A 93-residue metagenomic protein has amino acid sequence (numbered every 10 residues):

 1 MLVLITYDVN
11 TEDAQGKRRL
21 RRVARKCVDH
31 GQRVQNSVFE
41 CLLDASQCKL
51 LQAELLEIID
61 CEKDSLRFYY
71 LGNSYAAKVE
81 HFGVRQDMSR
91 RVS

Functional and structural regions predicted by a protein language model:
M1-V34, V38, L42, S46-Q47: Extended, hydrophobic alpha-helical segments
Q35-S65, Y70-G72: Short, intrinsically disordered low-complexity segments
I58-C61, S65, L71, V79-S93: Terminal, non-globular segments
